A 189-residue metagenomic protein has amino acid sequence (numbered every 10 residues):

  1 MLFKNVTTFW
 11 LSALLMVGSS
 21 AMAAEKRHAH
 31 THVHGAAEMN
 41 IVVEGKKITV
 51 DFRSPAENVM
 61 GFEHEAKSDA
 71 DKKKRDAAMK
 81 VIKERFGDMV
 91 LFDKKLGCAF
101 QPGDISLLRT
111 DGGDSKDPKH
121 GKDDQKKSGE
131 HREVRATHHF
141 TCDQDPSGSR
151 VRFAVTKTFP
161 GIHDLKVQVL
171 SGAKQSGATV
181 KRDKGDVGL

Functional and structural regions predicted by a protein language model:
M1-K4: N-terminal secretory signal peptides that target proteins for export/translocation
T8-G18: Bacterial N-terminal signal peptides
S19-A23: Sec/Tat signal peptide C-region and signal peptidase I cleavage site
R27-L189: N-terminal soluble domains immediately following signal/targeting peptides that reside in extracytoplasmic
